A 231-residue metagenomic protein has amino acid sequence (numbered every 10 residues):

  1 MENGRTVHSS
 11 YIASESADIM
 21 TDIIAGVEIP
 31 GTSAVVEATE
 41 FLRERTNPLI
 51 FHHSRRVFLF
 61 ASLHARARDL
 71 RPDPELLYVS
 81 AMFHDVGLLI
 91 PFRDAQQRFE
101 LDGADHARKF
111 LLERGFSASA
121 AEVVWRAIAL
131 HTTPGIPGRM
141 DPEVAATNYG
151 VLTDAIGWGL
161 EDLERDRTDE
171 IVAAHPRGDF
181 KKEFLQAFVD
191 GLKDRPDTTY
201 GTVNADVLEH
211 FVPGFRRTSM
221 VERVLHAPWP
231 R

Functional and structural regions predicted by a protein language model:
G4, Y11-I12, I19-A25, R45-F51 (+4 more regions): Divalent metal-dependent phosphate-bond-processing catalytic cores, especially two-metal-ion Mg2+/Mn2+ enzymes that act
T21-T39: Short alpha-helical hairpin
V35-H53, V86-P91: Active-site flanking loop/helix segments enriched in acidic
V57-L59, R98-E113: An active-site-proximal "capping" alpha-helix that borders the catalytic cofactor pocket
L70-L76, G115-A127: Acidic/histidine metal-binding catalytic segments
E75-R93, G103, W125-P134: His-Asp-centered metal-binding catalytic motifs of divalent-metal-dependent phosphohydrolases/nucleases
